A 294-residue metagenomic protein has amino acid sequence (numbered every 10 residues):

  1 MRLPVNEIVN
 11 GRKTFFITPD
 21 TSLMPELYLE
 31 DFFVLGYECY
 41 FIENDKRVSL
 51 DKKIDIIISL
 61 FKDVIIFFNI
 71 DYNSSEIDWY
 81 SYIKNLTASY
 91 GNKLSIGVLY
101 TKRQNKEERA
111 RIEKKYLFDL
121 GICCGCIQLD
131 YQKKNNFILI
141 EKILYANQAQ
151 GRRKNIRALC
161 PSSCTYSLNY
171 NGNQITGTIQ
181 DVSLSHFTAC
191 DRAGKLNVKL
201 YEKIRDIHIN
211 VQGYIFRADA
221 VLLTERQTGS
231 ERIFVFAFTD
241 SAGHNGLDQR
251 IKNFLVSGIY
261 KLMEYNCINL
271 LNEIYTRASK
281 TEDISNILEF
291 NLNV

Functional and structural regions predicted by a protein language model:
M1-V48, I58-K62, T87-Y90, L94-S95 (+2 more regions): N-terminal helix initiation/capping motif
S49-K53: Short acidic active-site motifs
F61-N69: Active-site beta3 strand of CheY-like receiver
N69-S75: Residue immediately C-terminal to the conserved phosphorylatable aspartate in receiver
I70, D191, D240: Residues that form ligand- and interface-recognition hot spots within folded domains
I77-G91: Short amphipathic alpha-helix used as the core "switch/output" element in two-component signaling
S162-I209, T224-A237: Short strand-loop-strand
K203-L271: Flexible loop/N-cap segments at domain edges
